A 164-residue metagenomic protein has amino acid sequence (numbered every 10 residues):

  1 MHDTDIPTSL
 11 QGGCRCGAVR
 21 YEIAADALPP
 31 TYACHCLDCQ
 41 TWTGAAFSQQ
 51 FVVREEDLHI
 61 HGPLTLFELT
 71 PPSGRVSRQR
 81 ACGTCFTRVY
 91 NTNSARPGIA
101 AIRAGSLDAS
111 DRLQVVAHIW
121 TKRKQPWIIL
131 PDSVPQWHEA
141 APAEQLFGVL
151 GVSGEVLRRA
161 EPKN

Functional and structural regions predicted by a protein language model:
M1-G13, A18-N164: A short Gly-Trp-Pro
